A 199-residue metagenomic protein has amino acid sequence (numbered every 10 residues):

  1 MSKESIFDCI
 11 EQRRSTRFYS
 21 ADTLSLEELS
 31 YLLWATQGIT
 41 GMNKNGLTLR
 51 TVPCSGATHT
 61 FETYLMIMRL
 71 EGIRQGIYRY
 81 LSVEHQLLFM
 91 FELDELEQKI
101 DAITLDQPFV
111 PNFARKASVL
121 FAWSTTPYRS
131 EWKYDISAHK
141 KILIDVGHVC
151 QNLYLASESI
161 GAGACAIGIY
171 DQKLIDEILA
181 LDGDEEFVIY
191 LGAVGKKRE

Functional and structural regions predicted by a protein language model:
M1-K116: N-terminal amphipathic, basic helical "cap/leader" segment at the start of enzyme domains
R14-T23, W132-L143, I160: Short histidine-centered catalytic/ligand-binding loop motif
L32, T63, F121-R129, A138-E177: Small-aliphatic-rich amphipathic alpha-helix that forms the alpha element of a beta-alpha
I77-R79, L120-A122, L191-A193: Conserved hydrophobic/aromatic beta-strand scaffold that supports enzyme active sites
L88, E92, F187-E199: C-terminal helix-cap and adjacent tail motif
D94-V146: A mid-sequence, solvent-exposed acidic-amphipathic segment
E177-D184: Short proline/glycine-enriched turn/loop segments at secondary-structure junctions
